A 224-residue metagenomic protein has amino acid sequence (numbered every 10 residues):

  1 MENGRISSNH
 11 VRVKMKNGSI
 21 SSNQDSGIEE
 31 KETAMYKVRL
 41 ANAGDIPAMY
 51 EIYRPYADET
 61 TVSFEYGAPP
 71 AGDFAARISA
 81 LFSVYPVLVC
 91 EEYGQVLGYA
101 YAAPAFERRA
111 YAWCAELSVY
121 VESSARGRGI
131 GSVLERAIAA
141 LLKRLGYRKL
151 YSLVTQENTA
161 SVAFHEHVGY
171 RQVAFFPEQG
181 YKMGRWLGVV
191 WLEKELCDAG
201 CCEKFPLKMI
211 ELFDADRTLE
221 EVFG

Functional and structural regions predicted by a protein language model:
K37-M49: A short beta-loop-alpha structural element at the N-terminal edge of CoA-dependent acyl/N-acetyltransferase catalytic
Y50-R77: Conserved GNAT-fold acetyl-CoA-binding loop/helix
A68-S124, E135-R136, E195-L196: Acetyl-CoA-dependent GNAT
Y101-P104, Y151-V154, R171-G188, C197-D198: Conserved catalytic-core motifs of GNAT/GCN5-like acyltransferases
G127-A140, A163-H167: Conserved acetyl-CoA-binding loop-helix of GNAT-fold acetyltransferases
L142-V154: Conserved GNAT acetyl-CoA-binding A-motif
S152-V162: Conserved beta-strand-loop-alpha-helix junction that forms the acyl-donor binding cleft
E178-G224: C-terminal "cap" of GNAT-fold acetyltransferases
